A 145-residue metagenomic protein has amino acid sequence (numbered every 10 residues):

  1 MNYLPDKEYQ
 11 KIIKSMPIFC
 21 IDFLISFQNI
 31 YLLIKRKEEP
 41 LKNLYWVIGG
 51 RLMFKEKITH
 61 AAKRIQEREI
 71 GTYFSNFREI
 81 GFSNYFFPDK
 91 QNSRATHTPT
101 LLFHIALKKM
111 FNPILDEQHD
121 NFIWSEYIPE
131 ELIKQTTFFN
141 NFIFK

Functional and structural regions predicted by a protein language model:
M1-D22, S93: Acidic, metal-coordinating catalytic segment for phosphate/diphosphate chemistry, firing primarily on the Nudix
M1-E8, Q91, P99, W124-I128: Small, basic N-terminal interaction modules of short regulatory proteins
P17, A95-P99, D116-Q118: A short, structural micro-pattern
D22, I30, N121: Conserved beta-strand and immediately adjacent loop positions that scaffold enzyme active sites
F27: A cytosolic small-molecule/anion-sensing beta-strand core signal
I30-E69: Conserved Nudix-box catalytic region and its N-terminal flanking loop in Nudix hydrolases and closely related
G71-F111: Active-site segment of metal-dependent pyrophosphate-handling enzymes, primarily the Nudix hydrolase catalytic core
L102-H104, N112-K145: NUDIX/MutT-family hydrolases
